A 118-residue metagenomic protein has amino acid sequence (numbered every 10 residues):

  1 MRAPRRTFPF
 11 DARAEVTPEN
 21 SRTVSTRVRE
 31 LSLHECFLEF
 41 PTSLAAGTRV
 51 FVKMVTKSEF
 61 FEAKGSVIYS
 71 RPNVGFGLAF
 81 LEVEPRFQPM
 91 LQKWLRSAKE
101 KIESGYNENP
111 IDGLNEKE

Functional and structural regions predicted by a protein language model:
M1-L31, F87, Q92-E118: N-terminal helix initiation/capping motif
F10-A46, F51, G75-G77: Short strand-loop-strand
V16, E30, V67-Y69, E82: A residue-level detector for short acidic-glycine micro-motifs
T26, A63-I68: Short beta-strand-centered aromatic/proline hotspots
F40, M54, G65, F80-E82: Residue-level recognition of conserved beta-strand positions in structured domain cores
A46, E84-P89: Short, charged/polar, Gly/Pro-enriched secondary-structure boundary elements
T56-E59: Short, charged beta-turn/beta-strand-edge "cap" motif at the junction between a beta-strand and an adjacent loop
R71-N73: Acidic/polar active-site rim loop that often engages polyanionic ligands
